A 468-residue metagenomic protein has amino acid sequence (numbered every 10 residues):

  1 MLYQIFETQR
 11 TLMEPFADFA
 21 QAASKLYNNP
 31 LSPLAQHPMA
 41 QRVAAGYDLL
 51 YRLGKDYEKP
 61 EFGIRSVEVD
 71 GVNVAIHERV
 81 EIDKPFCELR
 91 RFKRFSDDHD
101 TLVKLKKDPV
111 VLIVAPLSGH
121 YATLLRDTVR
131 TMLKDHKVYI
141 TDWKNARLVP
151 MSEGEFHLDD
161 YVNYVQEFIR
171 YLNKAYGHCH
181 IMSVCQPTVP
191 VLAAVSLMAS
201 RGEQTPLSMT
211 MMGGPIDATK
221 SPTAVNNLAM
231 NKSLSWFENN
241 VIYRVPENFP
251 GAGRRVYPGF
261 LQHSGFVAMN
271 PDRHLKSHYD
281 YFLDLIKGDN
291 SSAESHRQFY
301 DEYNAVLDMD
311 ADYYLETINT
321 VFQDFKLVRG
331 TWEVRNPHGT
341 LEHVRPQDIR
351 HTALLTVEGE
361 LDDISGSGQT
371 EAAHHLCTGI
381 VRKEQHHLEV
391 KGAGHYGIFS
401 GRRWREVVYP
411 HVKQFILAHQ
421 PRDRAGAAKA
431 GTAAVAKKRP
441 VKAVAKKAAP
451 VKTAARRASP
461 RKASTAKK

Functional and structural regions predicted by a protein language model:
M1-Y47, Y176, A194-D312: Alpha/beta-hydrolase-fold enzymes
E61-E68, V72-V149: Short, surface-exposed "cap/lid" segments of acyl-processing enzymes
L148-S152, V162-C179, V191-A193: Conserved acidic catalytic loop of the alpha/beta-hydrolase fold
I349-R350, L355-E358, D362: Short beta-strand/loop motif that positions the catalytic acidic residue of the alpha/beta-hydrolase fold
D363-Q369: Conserved alpha/beta-hydrolase "acid-adjacent" motif
C377-H395: Catalytic histidine neighborhood in serine/cysteine hydrolases with alpha/beta-hydrolase-type architecture
V390-E406: Catalytic histidine-centered segment of alpha/beta-hydrolase-like enzymes
R422-K468: Intrinsically disordered, polybasic Lys/Arg-rich low-complexity tracts
